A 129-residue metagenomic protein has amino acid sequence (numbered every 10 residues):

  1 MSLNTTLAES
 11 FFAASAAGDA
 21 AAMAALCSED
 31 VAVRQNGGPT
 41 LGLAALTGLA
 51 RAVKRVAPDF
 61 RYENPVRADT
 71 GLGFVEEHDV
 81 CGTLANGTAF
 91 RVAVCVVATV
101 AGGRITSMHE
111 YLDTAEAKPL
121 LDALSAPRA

Functional and structural regions predicted by a protein language model:
M1-A25, A126-A129: Short, low-complexity N-terminal intrinsically disordered segments enriched in polar/charged residues
A8-F11, A22-M23, V31, G42 (+4 more regions): Hydrophobic pocket/interface hotspot
A20-A21, S28-L72: A solvent-exposed, acidic/Ser-Thr-rich amphipathic alpha-helical stretch
C27, V80-G82, V96, L112: Short beta-strand segments enriched in hydrophobic/aromatic residues within well-folded beta-rich domains
A50, Y62-A68, D79-V80, A93-T99: Hydrophobic/aromatic beta-strand elements that line small-molecule binding cavities or substrate pockets in beta-rich
R55, C81-F90: Short, cysteine-centered beta-strand-loop-beta hairpins and adjacent loop/turn segments enriched in charged/polar
H109-A129: Low-complexity, intrinsically disordered terminal/linker segments enriched in charged and Gly/Pro repeats
